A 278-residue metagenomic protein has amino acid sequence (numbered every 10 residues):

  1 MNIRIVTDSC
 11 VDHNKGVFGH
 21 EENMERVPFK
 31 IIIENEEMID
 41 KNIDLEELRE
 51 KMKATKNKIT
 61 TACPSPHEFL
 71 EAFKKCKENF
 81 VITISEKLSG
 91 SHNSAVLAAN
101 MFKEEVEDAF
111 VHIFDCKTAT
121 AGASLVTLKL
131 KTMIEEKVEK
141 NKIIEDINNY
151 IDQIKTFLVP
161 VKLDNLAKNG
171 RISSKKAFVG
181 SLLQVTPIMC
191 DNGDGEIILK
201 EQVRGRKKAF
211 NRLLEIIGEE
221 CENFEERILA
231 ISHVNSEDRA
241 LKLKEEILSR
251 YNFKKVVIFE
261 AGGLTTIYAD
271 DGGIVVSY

Functional and structural regions predicted by a protein language model:
M1, F73-C76, E222-E225: Flexible, charged surface loops at secondary-structure boundaries
N2-A62, E68: N-terminal glycine-rich anion-binding loop in soluble enzyme alpha/beta folds
I3, N79-V81, R227-L229: Generic beta-sheet signal
T7, T83-S85, F114-D115: Short beta-strand segments
C10-K30, N35, L88-S91, A95-N100 (+3 more regions): Mixed-charge interfacial surface used for oligomerization/domain docking and macromolecular partner engagement
M52, K77-V81, E104-F114, I258: Glycine/charged-rich beta-loop-alpha catalytic/anionic-binding loops adjacent to active sites
I59-H67, R204-K207, N211: Conserved phosphate-coordination/catalytic loops
P64-E104: Active-site cofactor/cluster-binding pocket
